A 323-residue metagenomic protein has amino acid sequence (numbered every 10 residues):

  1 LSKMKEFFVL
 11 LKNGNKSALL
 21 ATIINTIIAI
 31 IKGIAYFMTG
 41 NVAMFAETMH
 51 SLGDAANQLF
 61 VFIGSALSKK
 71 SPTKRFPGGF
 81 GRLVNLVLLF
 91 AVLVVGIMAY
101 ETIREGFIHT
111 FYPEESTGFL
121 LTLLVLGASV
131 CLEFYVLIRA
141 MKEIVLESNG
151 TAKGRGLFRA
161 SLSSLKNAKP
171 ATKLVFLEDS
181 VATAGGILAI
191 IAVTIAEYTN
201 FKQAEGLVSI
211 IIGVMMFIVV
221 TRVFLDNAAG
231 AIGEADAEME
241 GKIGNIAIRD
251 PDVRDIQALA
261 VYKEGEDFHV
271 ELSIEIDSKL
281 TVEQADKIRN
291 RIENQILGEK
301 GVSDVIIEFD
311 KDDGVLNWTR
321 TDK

Functional and structural regions predicted by a protein language model:
L1-I31: Topogenic membrane-insertion module of multi-pass membrane proteins
K5-V9, K74-F80, K166-A171: Cytosolic juxtamembrane amphipathic/interface segments immediately preceding and feeding into a transmembrane helix
L10-L20, E47-L59, V84-A99: Alpha-helical transmembrane segments of integral membrane proteins, especially early/N-terminal helices
N15, N41-M44, K202, G206: Residues that define the loop-to-transmembrane-helix transition and helix capping in multi-pass membrane transporters
I24, F37-K70, F107, K173-I187: Acidic (Asp/Glu-rich) catalytic motifs at the cytosolic membrane interface
S65-R82, Y112: Aspartate-rich (DDxxD/NDxxD/DxxxD) Mg2+/diphosphate-binding motifs and their adjoining helix-loop segments
G81-K323: Alpha-helical transmembrane segments and adjacent TM-loop junctions that form the membrane-embedded core of multi-pass
